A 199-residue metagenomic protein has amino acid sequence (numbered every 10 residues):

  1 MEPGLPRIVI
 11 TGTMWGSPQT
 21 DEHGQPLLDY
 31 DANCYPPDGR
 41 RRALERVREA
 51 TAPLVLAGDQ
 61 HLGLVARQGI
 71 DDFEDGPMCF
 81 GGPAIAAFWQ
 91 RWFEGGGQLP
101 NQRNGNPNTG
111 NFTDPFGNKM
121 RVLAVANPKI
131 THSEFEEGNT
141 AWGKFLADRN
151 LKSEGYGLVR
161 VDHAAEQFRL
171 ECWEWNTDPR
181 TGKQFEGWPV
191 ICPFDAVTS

Functional and structural regions predicted by a protein language model:
M1-S199: Long, structured stretches of catalytic cores involved in phosphate-ester chemistry, encompassing
